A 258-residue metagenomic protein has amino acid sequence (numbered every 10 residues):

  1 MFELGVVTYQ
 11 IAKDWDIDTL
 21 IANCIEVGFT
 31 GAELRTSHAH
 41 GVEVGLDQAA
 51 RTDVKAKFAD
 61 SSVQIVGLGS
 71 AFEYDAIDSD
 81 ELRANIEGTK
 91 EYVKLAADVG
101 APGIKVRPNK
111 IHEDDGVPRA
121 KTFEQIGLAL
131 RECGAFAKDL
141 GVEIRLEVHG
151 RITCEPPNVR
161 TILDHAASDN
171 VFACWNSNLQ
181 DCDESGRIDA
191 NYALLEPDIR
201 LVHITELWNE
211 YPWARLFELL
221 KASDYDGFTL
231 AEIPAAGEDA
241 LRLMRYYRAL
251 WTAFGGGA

Functional and structural regions predicted by a protein language model:
M1-G5, A12-T30, A59-S61, G100 (+1 more regions): Histidine-acidic metal/acid-base catalytic patches
G5-Y9, E33-R35, V66-A71, K105-R107 (+4 more regions): A cross-family glycoside hydrolase active-site/sugar-binding cleft signature
D18, I25, K55-Q64, Y74-A173 (+1 more regions): Active-site acidic/histidine proton-transfer and metal-coordination neighborhood in alpha/beta enzyme cores
T30-G41: A short beta-strand-loop structural module common to alpha/beta enzyme folds
H38, Y74, K110, W208 (+1 more regions): Flexible, active-site-proximal loop/turn residues at the rims of small-molecule/cofactor binding pockets and catalytic
H40, G45, A71-R83, T205-E206: The substrate-binding groove and active-site-proximal loops of carbohydrate-active enzymes, especially glycoside
V42-A59: Glycine-rich, positively charged N-terminal anion/phosphate-binding segment
E43-D47, D78-D80, G116-P118, P157-V159 (+2 more regions): Short secondary-structure transition/capping segments
